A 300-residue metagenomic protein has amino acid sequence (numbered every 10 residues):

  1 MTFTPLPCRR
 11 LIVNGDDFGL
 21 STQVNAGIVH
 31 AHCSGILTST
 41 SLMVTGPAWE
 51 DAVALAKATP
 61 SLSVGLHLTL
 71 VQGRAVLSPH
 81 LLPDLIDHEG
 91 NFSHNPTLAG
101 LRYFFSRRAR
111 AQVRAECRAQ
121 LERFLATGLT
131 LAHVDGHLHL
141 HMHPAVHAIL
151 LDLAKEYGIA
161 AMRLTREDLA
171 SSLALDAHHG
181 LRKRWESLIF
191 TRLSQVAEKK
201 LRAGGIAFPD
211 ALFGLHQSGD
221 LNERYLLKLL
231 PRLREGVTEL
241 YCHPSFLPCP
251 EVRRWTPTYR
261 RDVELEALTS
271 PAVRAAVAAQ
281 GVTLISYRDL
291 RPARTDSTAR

Functional and structural regions predicted by a protein language model:
M1-V13, T22-H133, P144-R300: Terminal accessory/targeting
D17: His/Cys-centered metal/cofactor-coordination and adjacent catalytic loops
G136: Conserved strand-turn element in the central/C-terminal portion of the radical SAM core barrel that lines
